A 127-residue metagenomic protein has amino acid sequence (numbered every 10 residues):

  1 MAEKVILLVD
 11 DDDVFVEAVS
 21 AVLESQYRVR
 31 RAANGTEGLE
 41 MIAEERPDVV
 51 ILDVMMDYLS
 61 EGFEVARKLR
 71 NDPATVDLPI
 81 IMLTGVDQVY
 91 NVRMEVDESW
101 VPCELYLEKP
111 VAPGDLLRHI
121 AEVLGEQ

Functional and structural regions predicted by a protein language model:
M1-V5, A112-Q127: Non-catalytic signal-transmission and effector/linker regions of two-component phosphorelay proteins
D13-R30: Two-component/phosphorelay signaling modules centered on CheY-like receiver
R31-V49: Acidic, metal-coordinating helix/loop segments flanking the phosphotransfer/catalytic sites of two-component signaling
E40, F63-V76: Short amphipathic alpha-helix used as the core "switch/output" element in two-component signaling
E45-L52, M56, I80: Active-site beta3 strand of CheY-like receiver
S60-E64, D87-E108, G114, R118-A121: Alpha4 helix (beta4-alpha4-beta5 surface) of REC/receiver domains from two-component response regulators
